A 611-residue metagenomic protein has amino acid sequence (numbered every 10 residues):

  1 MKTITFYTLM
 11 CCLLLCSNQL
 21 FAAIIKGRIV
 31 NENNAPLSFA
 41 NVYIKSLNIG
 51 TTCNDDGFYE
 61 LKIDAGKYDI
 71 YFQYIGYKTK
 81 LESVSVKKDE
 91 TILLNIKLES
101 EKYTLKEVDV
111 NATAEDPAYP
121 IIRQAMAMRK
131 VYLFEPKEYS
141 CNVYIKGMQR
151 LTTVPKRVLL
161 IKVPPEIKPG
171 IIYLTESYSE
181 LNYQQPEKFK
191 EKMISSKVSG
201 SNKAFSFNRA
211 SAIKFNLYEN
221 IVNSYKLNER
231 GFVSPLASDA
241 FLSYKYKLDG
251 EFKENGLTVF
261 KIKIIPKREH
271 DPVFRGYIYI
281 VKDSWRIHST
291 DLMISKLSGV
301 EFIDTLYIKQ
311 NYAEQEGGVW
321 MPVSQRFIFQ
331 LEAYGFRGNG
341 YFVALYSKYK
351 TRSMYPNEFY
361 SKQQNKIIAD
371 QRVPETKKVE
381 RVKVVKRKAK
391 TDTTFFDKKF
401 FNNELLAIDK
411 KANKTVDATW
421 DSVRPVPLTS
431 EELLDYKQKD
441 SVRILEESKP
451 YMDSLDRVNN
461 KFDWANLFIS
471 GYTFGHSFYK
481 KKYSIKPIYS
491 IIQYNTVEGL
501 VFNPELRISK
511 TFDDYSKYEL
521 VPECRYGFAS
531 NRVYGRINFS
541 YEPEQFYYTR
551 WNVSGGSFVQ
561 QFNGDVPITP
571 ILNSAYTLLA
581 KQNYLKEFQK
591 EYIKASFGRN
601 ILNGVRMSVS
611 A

Functional and structural regions predicted by a protein language model:
A23-L37: Structural motif
I44-S46, Y71-S83: A short, solvent-exposed loop/turn motif at the edges and junctions of modular extracellular/periplasmic domains
L47-F58: Short, acidic Ser/Thr/Gly-rich low-complexity loop/linker segments typical of extracellular and cell-surface proteins
S85-T113: Extracellular beta-sheet/turn segments enriched in Thr/Pro/Gly and aliphatic residues
K102, E107-V259, I265-F274, Y334-Q493 (+3 more regions): Structured extracytoplasmic
V110, D291-K296, Y483-Y494, E505 (+3 more regions): Transmembrane beta-strand segments that form the barrel wall of outer-membrane beta-barrel proteins
I303-D304, L331-G340, E544-R599: Outer-membrane beta-barrel translocator/channel fold
F512-E519, Q545-W551, N603-M607: Repeated loop/turn-to-beta-strand initiation elements of outer-membrane beta-barrel proteins
